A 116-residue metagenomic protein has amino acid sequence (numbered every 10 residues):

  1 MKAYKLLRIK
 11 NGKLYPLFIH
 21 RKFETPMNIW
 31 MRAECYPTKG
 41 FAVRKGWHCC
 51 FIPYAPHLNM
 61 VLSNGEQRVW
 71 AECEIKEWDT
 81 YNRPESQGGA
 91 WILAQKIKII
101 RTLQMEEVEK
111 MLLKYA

Functional and structural regions predicted by a protein language model:
M1-R44, M60-R68, I75, D79: ADP-ribose/NAD+-binding catalytic cleft of ART/PARP-like enzymes
N11, Y54, W78-T80, I99 (+1 more regions): Generic "edge-of-domain/loop-turn" microfeature
P16, C50, I92-L93: Intrinsically disordered, low-complexity, compositionally biased regions/tails
F41-C49, P53-H57: Catalytic toxin/effector domains delivered as secreted proteins or via bacterial secretion systems
P56-N59, E109: Generic detector of well-ordered alpha-helical segments enriched in charged/polar residues, highlighting helical
L62-I100: Charge-dense polyanion-binding interfaces
I92-A116: Active-site or metal-binding loop neighborhoods of secreted/extracellular toxin and effector enzymes
